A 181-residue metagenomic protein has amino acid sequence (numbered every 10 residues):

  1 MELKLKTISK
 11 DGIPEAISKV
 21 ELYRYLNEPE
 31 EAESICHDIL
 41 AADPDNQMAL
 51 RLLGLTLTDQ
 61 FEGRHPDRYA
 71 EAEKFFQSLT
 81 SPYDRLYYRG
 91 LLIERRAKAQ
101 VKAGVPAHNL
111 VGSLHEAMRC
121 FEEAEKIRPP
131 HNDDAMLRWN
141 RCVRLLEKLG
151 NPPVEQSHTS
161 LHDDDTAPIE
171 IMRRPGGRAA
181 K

Functional and structural regions predicted by a protein language model:
M1-P14, Q77, H108: TPR-adjacent "capping" and linker segments in tetratricopeptide-repeat scaffold/adaptor proteins
M1-T7, E30-D38, Y69-E73: Repeat-mediated protein-protein interaction surfaces in helical alpha-solenoids
E2-K4, K126, H131-K181: Terminal, low-structured helical/coil segments at or just beyond the last alpha-helical repeat
K10-E15, D43-L57, S81-A103, D133-L145: Amphipathic alpha-helical repeat scaffolds of TPR domains
D11-I35, A103-G104: Alpha-helical segment of the N-proximal tetratricopeptide repeat
Y25-F61: N-terminal interaction modules that seed assembly of large macromolecular complexes
A42, S78-L79, I127: Structural marker of alpha-solenoid helical repeat scaffolds
L57-S78, Y88-E123, K148-H162: Short coil/linker segments at helix-helix boundaries
